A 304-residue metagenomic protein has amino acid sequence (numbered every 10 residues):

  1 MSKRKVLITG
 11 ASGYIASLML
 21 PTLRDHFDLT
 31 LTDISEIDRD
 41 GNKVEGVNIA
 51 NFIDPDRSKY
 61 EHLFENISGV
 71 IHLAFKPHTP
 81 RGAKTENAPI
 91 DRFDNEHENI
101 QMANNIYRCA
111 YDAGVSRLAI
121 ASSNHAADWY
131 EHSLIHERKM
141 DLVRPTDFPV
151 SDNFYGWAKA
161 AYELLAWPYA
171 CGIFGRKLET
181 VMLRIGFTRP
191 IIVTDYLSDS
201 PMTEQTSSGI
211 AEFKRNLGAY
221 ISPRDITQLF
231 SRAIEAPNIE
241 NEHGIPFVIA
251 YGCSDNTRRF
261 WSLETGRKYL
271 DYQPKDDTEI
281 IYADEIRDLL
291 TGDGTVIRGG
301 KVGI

Functional and structural regions predicted by a protein language model:
V6-H26: N-terminal Rossmann NAD(P)H-binding glycine-rich loop of SDR-like oxidoreductase domains
E45-I100, C109: NAD(P)H-binding glycine-rich loop region in Rossmannoid oxidoreductase-like domains and their noncatalytic homologs
I90, D94-N105, A113, W157-A158 (+1 more regions): Glycine-rich NAD(P)-binding loop of the Rossmann-fold in SDR/ketoreductase-type enzymes
N105-D152: Conserved Rossmann-fold NAD(P)-dependent oxidoreductase catalytic core, especially the SDR/UDP-sugar
A126-D128, F154, C171-P201: Flexible, glycine-rich beta-alpha linker
D141, V150-T180: Active-site Tyr-X1-5-Lys
T188-I191, Y196-A211, G218-P246, D255: Alpha-helical substrate-binding/gating segment
T278-I304: Amphipathic terminal alpha-helices
